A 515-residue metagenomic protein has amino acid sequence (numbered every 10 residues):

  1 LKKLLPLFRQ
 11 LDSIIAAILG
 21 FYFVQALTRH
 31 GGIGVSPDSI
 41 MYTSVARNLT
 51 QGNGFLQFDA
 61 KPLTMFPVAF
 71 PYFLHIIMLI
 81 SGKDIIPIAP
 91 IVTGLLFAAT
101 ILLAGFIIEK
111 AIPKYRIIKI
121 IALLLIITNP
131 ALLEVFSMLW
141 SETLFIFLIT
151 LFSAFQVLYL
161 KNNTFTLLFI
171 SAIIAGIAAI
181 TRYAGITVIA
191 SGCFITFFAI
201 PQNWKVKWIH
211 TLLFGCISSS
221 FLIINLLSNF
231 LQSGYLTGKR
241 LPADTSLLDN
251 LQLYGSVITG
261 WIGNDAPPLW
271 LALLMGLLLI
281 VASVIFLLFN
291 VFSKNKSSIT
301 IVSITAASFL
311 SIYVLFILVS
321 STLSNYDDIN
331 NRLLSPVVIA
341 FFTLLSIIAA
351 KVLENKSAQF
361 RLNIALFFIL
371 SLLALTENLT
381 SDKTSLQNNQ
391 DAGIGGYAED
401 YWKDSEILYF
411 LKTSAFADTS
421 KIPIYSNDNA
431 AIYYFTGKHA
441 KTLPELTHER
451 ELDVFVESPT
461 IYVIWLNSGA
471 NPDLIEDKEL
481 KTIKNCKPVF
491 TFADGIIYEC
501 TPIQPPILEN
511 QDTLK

Functional and structural regions predicted by a protein language model:
K2-L4, L158-K161, V188-S219, F286 (+1 more regions): Perimembrane helix-loop-helix junctions
Q10-D12, A16, I101-T128, I146-F147 (+2 more regions): Transmembrane-helix signature of polytopic, membrane-embedded enzymes that assemble or transfer cell-envelope glycans
I15, R116-A122, I173, F214-S219 (+1 more regions): Signature aromatic-anchored transmembrane alpha helix within multi-pass, membrane-resident enzymes that catalyze glycan
V24-Q25, A179, G185, F198 (+2 more regions): Membrane-lumen/periplasm interface segments of specific transmembrane helices in polyprenyl phosphate-linked
S36, A131-L144: Short acidic/glycine- and proline-prone juxtamembrane loop motifs at membrane-interface regions of multi-pass membrane
I91-P113, F147-F155, I285-F289: Transmembrane-helix motifs of polytopic, lipid-linked glycan transferases
K110-K114, F152-L168, A178, Q202: Membrane-interface transmembrane helices that cradle and orient dolichyl/undecaprenyl
I369-A431, N467: Membrane-embedded, lumen/periplasm-facing catalytic core of multi-pass transferases that use lipid-linked donors
